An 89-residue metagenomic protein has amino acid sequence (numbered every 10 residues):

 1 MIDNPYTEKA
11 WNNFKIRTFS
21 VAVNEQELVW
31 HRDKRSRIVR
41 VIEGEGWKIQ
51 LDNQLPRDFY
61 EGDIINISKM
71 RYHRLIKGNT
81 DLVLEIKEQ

Functional and structural regions predicted by a protein language model:
M1-F19: Transition segment at domain starts
F14-K34, I42, N66-K69: Conserved short histidine dyad/triad with adjacent acidic residue
K34-I38, D81: Short, surface-exposed beta-edge/turn micro-motifs
V39, I49-D52: Acidic, low-complexity, intrinsically disordered interaction modules
E45-W47: Basic nucleic-acid-binding interfaces
D52-M70: Short acidic-glycine-tyrosine-enriched beta hairpin
S68-Q89: Ligand-binding loop in jelly-roll beta-barrel domains
